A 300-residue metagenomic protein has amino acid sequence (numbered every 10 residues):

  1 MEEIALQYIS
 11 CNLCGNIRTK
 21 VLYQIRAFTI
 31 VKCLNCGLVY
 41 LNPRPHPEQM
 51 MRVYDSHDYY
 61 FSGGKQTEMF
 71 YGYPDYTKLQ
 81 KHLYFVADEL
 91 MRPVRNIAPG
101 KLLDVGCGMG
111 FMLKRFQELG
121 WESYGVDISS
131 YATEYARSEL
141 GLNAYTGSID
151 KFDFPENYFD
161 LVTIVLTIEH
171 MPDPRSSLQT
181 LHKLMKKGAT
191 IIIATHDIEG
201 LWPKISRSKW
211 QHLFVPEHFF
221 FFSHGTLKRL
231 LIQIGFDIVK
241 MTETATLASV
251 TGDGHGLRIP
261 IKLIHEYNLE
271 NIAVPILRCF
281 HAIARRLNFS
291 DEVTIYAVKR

Functional and structural regions predicted by a protein language model:
M1-V165, R175-L178, E243-T244, K262-L263 (+2 more regions): Conserved N-terminal segment of class I S-adenosyl-L-methionine
N12-T19, H224-T242: A SAM-dependent methyltransferase catalytic signature shared across enzymes that methylate proteins
V165-P172, E217: Short catalytic micro-motifs in class I SAM-dependent methyltransferases
P172-S176, P203: Short N-terminal helix/helix-N-cap motif within the alpha/beta-hydrolase-1
R175-T190: A short glycine-rich, Lys/Arg-flanked "PGG" loop and its adjoining helix->strand segment in the class I
I193-F220, G225-I232, G254-R258: Short, glycine-/aromatic-enriched active-site segment of Class I SAM-dependent methyltransferases
V239-N271: Conserved catalytic loop of SAM-dependent methyltransferase domains
H265-V293: A transmembrane-helix-recognition feature enriched in membrane-embedded lipid enzymes and envelope glyco-/phospholipid
